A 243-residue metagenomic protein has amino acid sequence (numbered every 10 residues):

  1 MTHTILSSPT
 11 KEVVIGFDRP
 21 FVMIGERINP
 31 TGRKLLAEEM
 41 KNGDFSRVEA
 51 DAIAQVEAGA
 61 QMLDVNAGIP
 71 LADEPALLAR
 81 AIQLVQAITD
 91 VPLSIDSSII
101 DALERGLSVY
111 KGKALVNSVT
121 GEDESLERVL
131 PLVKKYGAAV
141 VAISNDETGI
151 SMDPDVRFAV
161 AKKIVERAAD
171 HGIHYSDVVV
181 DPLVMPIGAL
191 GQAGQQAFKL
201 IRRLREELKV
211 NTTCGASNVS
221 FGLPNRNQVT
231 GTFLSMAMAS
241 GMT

Functional and structural regions predicted by a protein language model:
M1-V179, M185-T243: Domain-level signal for soluble alpha/beta catalytic cores
